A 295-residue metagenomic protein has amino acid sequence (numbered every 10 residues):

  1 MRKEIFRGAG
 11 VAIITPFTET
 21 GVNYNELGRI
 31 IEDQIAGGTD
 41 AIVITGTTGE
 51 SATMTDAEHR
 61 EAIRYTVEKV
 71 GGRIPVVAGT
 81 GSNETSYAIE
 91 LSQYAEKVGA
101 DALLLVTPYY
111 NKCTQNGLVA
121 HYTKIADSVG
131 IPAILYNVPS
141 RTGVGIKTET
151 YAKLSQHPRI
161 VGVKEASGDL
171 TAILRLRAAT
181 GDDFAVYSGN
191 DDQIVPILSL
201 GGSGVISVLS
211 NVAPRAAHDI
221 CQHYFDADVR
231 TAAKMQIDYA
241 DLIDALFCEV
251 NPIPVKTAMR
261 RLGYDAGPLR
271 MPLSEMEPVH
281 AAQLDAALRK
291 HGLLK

Functional and structural regions predicted by a protein language model:
R2-I5, R175, F184, M259: Catalytic cores of TIM-barrel enzymes
R2-V11, T15-G143: Active-site beta->alpha loop and helix N-cap motifs at the rims of alpha/beta catalytic domains
G8-P16, G37-T39, S199-G202, I206-K295: C-terminal alpha-helical cap/extension of soluble enzyme domains
L27, H59, I63, A88 (+7 more regions): A general structural signal for well-ordered alpha-helical segments in protein cores
G28-I31, T148, A281-L288: Short, amphipathic alpha-helical "lid/cap" segments that border enzyme active or binding sites
G37, E61, Y65-V70, Y94 (+9 more regions): Alpha-helical structural signal in soluble globular domains
D127, R141-F247: Catalytic alpha/beta core domains of metabolic enzymes, predominantly
N137, R159-I160, R270-M271: Glycine-rich phosphate-binding "P-loop"
